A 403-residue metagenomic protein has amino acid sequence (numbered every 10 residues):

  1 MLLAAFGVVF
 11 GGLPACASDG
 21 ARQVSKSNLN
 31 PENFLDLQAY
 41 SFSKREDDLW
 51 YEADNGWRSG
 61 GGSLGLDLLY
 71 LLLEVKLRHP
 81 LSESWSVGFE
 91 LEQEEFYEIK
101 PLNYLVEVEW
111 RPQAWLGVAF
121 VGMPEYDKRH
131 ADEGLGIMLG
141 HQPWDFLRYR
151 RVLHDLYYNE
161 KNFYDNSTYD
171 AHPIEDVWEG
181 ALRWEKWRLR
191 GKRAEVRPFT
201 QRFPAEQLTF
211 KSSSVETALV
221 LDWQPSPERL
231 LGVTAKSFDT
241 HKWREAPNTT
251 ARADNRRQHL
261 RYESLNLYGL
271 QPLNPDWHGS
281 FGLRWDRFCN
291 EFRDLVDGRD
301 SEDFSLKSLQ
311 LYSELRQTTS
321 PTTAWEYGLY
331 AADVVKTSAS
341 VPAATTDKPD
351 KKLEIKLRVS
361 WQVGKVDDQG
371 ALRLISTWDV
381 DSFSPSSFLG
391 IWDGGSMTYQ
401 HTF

Functional and structural regions predicted by a protein language model:
M1-G11: Bacterial N-terminal signal peptides
C16-F403: Gram-negative and organellar
